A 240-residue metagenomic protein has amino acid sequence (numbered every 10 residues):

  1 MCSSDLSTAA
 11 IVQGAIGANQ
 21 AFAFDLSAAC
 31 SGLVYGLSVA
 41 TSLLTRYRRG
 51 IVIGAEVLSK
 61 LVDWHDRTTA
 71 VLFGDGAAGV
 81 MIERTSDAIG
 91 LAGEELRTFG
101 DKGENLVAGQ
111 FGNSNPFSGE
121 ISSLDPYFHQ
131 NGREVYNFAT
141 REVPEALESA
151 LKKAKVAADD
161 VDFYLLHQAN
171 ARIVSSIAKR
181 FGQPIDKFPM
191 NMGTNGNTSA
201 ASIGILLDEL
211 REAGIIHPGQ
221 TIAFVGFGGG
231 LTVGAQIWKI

Functional and structural regions predicted by a protein language model:
M1-S3: Short, small-residue-biased leader/transition segments that mark boundaries at the very start of proteins
T8-A18, T41-T45, T68-L72, F181-Q183 (+2 more regions): A glycine- and small-aliphatic-rich helix-loop capping segment at beta-alpha/alpha-beta transitions that lines
A23-L33, L72, N191-S199, G226-F227: Active-site nucleophile and cofactor-binding loops and adjacent substrate-binding regions of central metabolic enzymes
F24-G50, V80-I82, A200-I216: Active-site-proximal alpha-helical scaffold in enzymes
T41, Y47-A77: Flexible, glycine-rich active-site loops centered on histidine and acidic residues that chelate a metal or position
D66-N137, R141, E145, F227 (+1 more regions): Condensing-enzyme catalytic core mediating Claisen C-C bond formation in acyl metabolism
E145-D162, L210-I215: Phosphate/pyrophosphate-binding loops at sites that engage ATP/ADP/AMP, CoA/4′-phosphopantetheine, polyphosphate
I205-V225, V233-I240: Catalytic phosphate/nucleotide-handling subdomain of diverse soluble enzymes
